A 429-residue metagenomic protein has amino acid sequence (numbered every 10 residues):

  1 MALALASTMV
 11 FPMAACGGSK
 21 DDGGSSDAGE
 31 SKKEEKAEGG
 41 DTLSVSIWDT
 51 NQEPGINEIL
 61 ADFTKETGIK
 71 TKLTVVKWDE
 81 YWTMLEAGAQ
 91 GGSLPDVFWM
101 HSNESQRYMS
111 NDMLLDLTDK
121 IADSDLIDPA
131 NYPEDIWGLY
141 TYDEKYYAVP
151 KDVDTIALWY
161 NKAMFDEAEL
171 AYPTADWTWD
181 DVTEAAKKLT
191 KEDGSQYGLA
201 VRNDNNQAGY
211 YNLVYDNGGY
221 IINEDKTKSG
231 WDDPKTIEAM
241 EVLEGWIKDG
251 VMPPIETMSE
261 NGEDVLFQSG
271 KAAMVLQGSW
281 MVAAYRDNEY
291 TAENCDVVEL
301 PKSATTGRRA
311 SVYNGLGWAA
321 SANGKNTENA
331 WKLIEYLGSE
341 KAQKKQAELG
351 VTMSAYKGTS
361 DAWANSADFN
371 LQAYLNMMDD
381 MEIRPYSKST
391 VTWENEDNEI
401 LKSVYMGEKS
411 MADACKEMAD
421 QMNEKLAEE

Functional and structural regions predicted by a protein language model:
A61-E66, K70, A168, E241 (+6 more regions): Extracytoplasmic/periplasmic substrate-recognition and gating elements
D62-Y132, E167-E169, L266, G270-M274 (+3 more regions): Extracytoplasmic "Venus flytrap"/periplasmic binding protein-like
A87-G88, S93-D96, L126-M164, Y197 (+2 more regions): A structural signal for short loop-to-beta-strand junctions that line the ligand-binding cleft of periplasmic/secreted
S102-A157, N212-L213, N294-V298, W363-M377: Hinge/lid segment of periplasmic solute-binding proteins
T118-Y132, A175, L199, G219-E238 (+3 more regions): Short, solvent-exposed loop/beta-turn-alpha elements that line the ligand-binding surface or hinge of extracytoplasmic
D143-K151, I156, D180-S229, E244 (+1 more regions): Extracytoplasmic/periplasmic solute-binding protein
A185-K188, K226-E256, L300: Glycine-centered hinge/linker elements that transmit conformational signals in sensory and ligand-binding systems
V298, E348-N395, E399, S403 (+1 more regions): Long, aromatic- and glycine/proline-rich binding clefts that accommodate carbohydrate-like moieties
